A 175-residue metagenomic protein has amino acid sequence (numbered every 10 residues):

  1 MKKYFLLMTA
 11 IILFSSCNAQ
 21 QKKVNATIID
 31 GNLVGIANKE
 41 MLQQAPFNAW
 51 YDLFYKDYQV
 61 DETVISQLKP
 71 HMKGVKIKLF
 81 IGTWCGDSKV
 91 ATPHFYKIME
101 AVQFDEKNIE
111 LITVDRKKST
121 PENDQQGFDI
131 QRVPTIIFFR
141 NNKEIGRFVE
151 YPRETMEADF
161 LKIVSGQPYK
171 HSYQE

Functional and structural regions predicted by a protein language model:
M1-V24: Bacterial Sec-dependent N-terminal signal peptides
C17-E62, S66-H71, D159-E175: Non-globular targeting/processing and membrane-anchoring segments
P70-A101: Local sequence-structure signature of Cys/Sec-based thiol-disulfide redox active-site neighborhoods
K73-K76, K107, N141: Loop/turn elements at helix/coil->beta-strand transitions in domains of secreted/extracellular proteins
K78-T83, E106-T120: Thiol-based oxidoreductase modules, predominantly thioredoxin-like and allied folds used for disulfide exchange
L111, Q131-R132: Acidic/His-rich structured neighborhood in mature extracellular/periplasmic domains
K117-Q131: Short Fe-S-cluster ligation motifs
R132, I137-Q174: Non-catalytic, surface beta->alpha helical segment in thiol-disulfide oxidoreductase systems
